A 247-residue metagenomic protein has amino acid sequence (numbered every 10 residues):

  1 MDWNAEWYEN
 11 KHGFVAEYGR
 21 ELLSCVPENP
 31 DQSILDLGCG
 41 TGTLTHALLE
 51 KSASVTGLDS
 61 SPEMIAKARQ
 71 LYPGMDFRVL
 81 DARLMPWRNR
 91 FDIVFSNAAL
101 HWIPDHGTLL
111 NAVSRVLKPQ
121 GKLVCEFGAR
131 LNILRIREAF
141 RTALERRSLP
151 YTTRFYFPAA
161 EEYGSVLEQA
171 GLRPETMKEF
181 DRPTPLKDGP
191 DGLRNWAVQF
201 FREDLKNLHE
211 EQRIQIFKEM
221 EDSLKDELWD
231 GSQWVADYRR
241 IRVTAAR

Functional and structural regions predicted by a protein language model:
M1-Q32, T43-A47, M64-K67, L71: Conserved class I S-adenosyl-L-methionine
L35-L37, T41-L84: Class I SAM-dependent methyltransferase SAM/SAH-binding core
R83-V94: A short acidic, Gly/Pro-enriched loop at the edge of an enzyme's catalytic core that lines a small-molecule cofactor
I93-H106, F127: A short SAM/SAH-binding and catalytic strip from SAM-dependent methyltransferases
G107-K122: A short glycine-rich, Lys/Arg-flanked "PGG" loop and its adjoining helix->strand segment in the class I
K122-R146: Conserved class I S-adenosyl-L-methionine
Y156-A170: Short alpha-helix
T176-D230: C-terminal helical/coil "lid" or tail adjacent to the Rossmann-like core of SAM-dependent
